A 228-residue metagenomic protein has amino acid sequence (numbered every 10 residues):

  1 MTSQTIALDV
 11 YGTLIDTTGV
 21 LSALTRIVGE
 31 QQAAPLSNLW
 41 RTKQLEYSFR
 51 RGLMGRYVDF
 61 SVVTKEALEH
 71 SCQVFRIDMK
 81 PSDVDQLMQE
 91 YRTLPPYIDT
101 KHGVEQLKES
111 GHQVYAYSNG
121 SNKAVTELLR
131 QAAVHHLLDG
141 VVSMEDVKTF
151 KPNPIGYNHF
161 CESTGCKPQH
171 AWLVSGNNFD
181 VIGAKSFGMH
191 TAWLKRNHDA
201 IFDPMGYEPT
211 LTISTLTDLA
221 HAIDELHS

Functional and structural regions predicted by a protein language model:
M1-T42: Active-site neighborhood of HAD-like aspartate-dependent phosphohydrolases
M1-T5, K101, E105, Y117 (+1 more regions): Asp-based, Mg2+/Mn2+-dependent phosphohydrolase catalytic module
V20, L36, D83, V134-L137: Hydrophobic side chains within well-formed alpha-helices
A23, L39, E66-H70, Q86 (+4 more regions): Alpha-helical elements of Rossmann-like donor-binding domains used by nucleotide-donor carbohydrate transfer enzymes
E30-L39, F75-D85, P168: Short, surface-exposed acidic
Q32, L36, K43-Q44, F60-A67 (+1 more regions): Hydrophobic/aromatic residues within well-ordered alpha-helical segments
S48-D85: A metal-dependent, Asp-based hydrolase signature
S61-V62, M79-A116, T126, P154: Short, acidic loop-to-helix structural element flanking the phosphoryl-transfer center in phosphate-processing enzymes
